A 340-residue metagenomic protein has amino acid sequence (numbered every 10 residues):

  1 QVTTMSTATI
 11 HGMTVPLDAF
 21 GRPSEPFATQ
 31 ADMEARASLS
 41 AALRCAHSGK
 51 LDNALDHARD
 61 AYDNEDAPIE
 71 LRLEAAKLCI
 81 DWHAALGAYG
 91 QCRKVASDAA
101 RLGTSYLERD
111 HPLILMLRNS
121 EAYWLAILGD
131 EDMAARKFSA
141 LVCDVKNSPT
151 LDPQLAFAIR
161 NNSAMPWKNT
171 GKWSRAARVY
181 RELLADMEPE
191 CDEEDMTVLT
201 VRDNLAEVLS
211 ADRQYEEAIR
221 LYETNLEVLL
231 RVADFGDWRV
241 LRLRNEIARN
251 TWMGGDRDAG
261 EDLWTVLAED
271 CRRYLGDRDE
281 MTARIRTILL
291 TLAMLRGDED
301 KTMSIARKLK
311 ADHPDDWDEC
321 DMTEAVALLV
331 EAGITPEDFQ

Functional and structural regions predicted by a protein language model:
Q1-Q340: Intrinsic-disorder-linked linear interaction elements in eukaryotic regulatory proteins
